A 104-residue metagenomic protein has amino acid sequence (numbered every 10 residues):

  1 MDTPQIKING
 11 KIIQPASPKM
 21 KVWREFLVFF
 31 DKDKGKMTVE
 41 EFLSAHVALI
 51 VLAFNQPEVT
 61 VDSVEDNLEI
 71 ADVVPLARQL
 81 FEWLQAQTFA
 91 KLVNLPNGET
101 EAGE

Functional and structural regions predicted by a protein language model:
M1-Q5: Short acidic, Pro/Gly- and aromatic-enriched capping/linker segments at domain boundaries
A16-E104: Short, surface-exposed, charged amphipathic helix/loop patches that serve as local interaction elements
